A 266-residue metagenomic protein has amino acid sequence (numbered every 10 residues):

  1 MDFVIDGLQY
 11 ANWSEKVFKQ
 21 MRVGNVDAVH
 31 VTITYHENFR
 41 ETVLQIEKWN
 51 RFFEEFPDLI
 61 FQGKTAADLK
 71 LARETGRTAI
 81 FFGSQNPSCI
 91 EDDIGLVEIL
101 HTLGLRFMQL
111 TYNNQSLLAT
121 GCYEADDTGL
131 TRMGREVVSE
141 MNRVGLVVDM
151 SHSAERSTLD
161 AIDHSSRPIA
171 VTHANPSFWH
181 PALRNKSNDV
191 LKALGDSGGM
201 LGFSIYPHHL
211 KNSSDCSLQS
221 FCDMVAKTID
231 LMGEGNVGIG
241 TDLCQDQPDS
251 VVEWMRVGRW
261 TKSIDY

Functional and structural regions predicted by a protein language model:
M1-D127, P181-Y266: N-terminal hydrophobic targeting/anchoring segments and the immediately downstream early-domain regions of hydrolases
C89-E91, T102-N185: Divalent metal-binding pocket/active-site signature
